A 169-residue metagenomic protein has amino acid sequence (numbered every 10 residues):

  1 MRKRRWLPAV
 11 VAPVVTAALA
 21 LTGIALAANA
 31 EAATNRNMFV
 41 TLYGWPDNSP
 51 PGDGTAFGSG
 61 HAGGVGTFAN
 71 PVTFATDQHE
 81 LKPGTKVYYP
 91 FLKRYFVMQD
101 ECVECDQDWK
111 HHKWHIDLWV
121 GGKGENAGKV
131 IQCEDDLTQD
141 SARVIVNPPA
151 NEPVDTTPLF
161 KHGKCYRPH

Functional and structural regions predicted by a protein language model:
M1-V15, E31: N-terminal export and membrane-targeting signals
K3-R4, L19, N29, Y166: Eukaryotic non-globular interaction segments with acidic/serine-rich, low-complexity composition and alpha-helical
R4, T22-I24, K123: A ubiquitous, low-specificity "background" feature that marks scattered single residues across proteins without
P8, L21-N35: C-terminal region of N-terminal signal peptides and the immediate post-cleavage residues of exported proteins
P13-G23: Hydrophobic core
A30-H169: Secreted/periplasmic proteins
